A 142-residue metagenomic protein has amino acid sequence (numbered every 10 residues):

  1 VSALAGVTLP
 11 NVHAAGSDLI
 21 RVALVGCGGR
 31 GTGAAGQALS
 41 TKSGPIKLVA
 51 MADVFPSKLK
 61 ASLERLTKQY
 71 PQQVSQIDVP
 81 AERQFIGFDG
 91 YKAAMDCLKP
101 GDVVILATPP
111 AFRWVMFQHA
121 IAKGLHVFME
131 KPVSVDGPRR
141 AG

Functional and structural regions predicted by a protein language model:
V1-L125, G142: N-terminal glycine-/serine-/threonine-rich beta1-alpha1-beta2 phosphate-ribose binding loop of Rossmann-like
H126, V133-G142: A contiguous active-site-proximal alpha/beta segment in oxidoreductase catalytic domains
